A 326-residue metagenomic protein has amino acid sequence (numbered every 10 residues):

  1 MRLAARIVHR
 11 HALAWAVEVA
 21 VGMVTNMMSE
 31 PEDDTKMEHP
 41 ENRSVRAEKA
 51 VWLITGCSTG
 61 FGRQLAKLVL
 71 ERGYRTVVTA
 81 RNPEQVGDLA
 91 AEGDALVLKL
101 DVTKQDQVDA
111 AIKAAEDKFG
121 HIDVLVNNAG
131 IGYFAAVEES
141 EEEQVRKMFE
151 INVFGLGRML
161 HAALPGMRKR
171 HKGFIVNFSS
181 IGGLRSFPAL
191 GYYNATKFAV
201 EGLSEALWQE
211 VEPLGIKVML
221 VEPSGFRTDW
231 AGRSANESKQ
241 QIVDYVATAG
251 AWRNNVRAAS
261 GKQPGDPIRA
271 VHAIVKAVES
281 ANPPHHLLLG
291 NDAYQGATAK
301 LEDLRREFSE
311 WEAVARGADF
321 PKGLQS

Functional and structural regions predicted by a protein language model:
S58-T59: Conserved glycine-rich cofactor-binding loop
L100-A110, E142-E143: The beta1-alpha1 cofactor-binding region of Rossmann-like NAD(H)/NADP(H)-dependent oxidoreductases
A114-N127, Y133: A glycine-rich helix->loop->beta "capping" turn within Rossmann-like NAD(P)(H)-dependent oxidoreductase domains
A136-V137, E141-R146: Substrate-binding pocket helix/loop in short-chain dehydrogenase/reductase
L160, T196: Active-site helix of classical SDR
S180: Residue(s) in the substrate-gating loop at a strand-loop-helix junction that position the organic substrate next
P213-P284: SDR active-site lid
